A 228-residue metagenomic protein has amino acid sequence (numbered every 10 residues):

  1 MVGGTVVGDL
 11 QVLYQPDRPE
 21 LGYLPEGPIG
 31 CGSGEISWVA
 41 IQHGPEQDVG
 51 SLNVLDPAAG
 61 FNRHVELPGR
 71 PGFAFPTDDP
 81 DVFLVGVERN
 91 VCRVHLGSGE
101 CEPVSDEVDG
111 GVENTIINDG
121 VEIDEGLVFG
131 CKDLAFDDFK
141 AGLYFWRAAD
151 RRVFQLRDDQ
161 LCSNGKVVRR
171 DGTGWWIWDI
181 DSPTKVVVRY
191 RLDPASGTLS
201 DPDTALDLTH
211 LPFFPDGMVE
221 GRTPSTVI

Functional and structural regions predicted by a protein language model:
V2-G22, L55-G60, E66, S105 (+1 more regions): A short helix->beta-strand "capping" segment at the edge of beta-propeller domains
E20-G34, P68-F83, G110-V128, R157-W175 (+1 more regions): Beta-rich, blade/repeat-based domains predominating in secreted/periplasmic proteins but also intracellular
A40-I41, G86-E88, C131-K132, D179-D181: Recurrent small/Gly-Pro-centered beta-turn motifs in extracellular repeat architectures
H43-V49, L134-A141, I180-K185: Short, solvent-exposed loop/turn segments at conserved positions within beta-propeller repeat blades
V49-N53, N90-C92, A141-Y144, V186-V188: A short loop-to-beta-strand structural motif that recurs across blades of beta-propeller domains
R63-L67, E102-V108, F154-D158, T198-D207: Beta-propeller fold detector
L96-G97, Y190-T198: Short loop/turn segments immediately following beta-strands, especially the blade-tip and inter-blade linker loops
G99-L156: Hydrophobic alpha-helical segments and helix pairs
